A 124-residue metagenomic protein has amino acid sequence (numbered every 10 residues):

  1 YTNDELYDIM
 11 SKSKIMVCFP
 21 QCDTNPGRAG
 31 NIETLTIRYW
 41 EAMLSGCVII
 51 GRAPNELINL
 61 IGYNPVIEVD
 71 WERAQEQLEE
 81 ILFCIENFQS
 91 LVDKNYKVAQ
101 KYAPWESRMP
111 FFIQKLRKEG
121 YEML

Functional and structural regions predicted by a protein language model:
Y1: Active-site metal-binding core of divalent-cation-utilizing nuclease and nuclease-like domains
D4, S11-L124: Catalytic binding pocket for nucleotide-activated donors in carbohydrate/polymer assembly enzymes
